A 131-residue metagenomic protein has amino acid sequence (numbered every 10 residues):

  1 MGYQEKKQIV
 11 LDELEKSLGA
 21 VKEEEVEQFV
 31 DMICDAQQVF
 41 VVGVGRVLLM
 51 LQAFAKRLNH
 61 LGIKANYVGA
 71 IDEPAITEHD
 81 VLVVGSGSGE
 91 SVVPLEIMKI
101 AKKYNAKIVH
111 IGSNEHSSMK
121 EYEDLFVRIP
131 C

Functional and structural regions predicted by a protein language model:
M1-A20: Generic N-terminal amphipathic, Lys/Arg-enriched alpha-helix
Q4-E5, F29-V30, D72-P74: Short, flexible segments with low predicted structural confidence
K16-E23, I63, C131: Generic secondary-structure signature for well-ordered alpha-helical cores
L18-D35: A short, well-structured juxtamembrane/interface segment
V41, V47-C131: Glycine-rich phosphate-binding loops that contact phosphosugars or nucleotide phosphates
